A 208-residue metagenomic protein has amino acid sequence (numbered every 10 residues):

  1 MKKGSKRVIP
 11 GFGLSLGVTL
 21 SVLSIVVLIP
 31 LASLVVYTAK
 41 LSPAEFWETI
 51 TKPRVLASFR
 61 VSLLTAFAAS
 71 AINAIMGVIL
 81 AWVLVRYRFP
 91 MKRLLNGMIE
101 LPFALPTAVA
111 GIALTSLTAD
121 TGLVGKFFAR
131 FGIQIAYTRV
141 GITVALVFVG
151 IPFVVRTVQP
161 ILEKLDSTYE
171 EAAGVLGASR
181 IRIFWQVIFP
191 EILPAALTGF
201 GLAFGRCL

Functional and structural regions predicted by a protein language model:
M1-I9: Short, Lys/Arg-rich, polar N-terminal cytosolic tail immediately upstream of the first transmembrane signal-anchor
V8-S42, T51-E163, V187-L208: Membrane-water interface segments at the C-terminal ends of transmembrane alpha-helices in multi-pass inner-membrane
F59, L101, T168-L176: Short hydrophobic faces within alpha-helices
L64, G177-S179: Charged, amphipathic alpha-helical interaction segments
S70, I181-R182: Hydrophobic alpha-helical bundles that form the membrane domains of multi-pass transporters
Q159-E171, S179-R180: Membrane-helix/interface signature in polytopic inner-membrane proteins
L176-G177, P190: Glycine/proline-centered hinge or cleavage motifs at structural transition points of membrane proteins
